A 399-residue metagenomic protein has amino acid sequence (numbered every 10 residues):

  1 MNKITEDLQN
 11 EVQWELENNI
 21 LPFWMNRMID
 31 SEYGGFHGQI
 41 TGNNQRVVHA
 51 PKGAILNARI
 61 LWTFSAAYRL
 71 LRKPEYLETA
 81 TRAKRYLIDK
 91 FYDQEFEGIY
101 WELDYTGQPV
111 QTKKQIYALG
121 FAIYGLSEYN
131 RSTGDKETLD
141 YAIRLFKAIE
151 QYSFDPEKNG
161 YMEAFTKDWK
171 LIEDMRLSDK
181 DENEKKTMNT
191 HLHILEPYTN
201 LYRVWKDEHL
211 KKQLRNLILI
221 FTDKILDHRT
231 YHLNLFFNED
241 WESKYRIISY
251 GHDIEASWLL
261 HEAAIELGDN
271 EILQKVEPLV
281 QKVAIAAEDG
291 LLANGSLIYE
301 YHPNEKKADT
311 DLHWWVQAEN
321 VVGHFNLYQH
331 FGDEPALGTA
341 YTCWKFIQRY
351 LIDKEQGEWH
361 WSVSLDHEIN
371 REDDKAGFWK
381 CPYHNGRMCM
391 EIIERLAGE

Functional and structural regions predicted by a protein language model:
M1-E399: Glycan-recognition and catalytic cores of secretory/periplasmic carbohydrate-active enzymes
